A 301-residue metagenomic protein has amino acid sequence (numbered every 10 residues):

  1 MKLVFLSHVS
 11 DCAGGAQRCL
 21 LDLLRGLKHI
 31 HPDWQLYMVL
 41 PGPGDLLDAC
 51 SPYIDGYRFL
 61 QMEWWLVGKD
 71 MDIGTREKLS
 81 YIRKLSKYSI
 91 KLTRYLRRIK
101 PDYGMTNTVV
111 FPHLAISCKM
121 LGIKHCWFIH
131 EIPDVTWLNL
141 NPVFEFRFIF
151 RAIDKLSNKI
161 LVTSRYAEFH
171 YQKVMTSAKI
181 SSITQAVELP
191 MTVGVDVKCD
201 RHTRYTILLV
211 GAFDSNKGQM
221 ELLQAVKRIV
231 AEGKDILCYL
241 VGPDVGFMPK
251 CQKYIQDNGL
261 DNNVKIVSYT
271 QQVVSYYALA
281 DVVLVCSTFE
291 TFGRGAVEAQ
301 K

Functional and structural regions predicted by a protein language model:
C12, W65-G68, P112, I123-P142 (+1 more regions): A short, histidine- and acid-enriched strand-loop-helix "catalytic/donor-clamping" loop that lines the nucleotide-sugar
G14-R25, Y205, A212-A231, G246 (+1 more regions): A conserved mid-protein helix/loop that constitutes part of the nucleotide-sugar donor-binding site
Y37-E77: Conserved nucleotide-sugar phosphate-binding/catalytic loop shared by glycosyltransferases and other
M38-D45, V187, V210, L237-K250: Glycosyltransferase donor-sugar binding loop
L46, L85, S89, Y103-I123: An aromatic- and histidine-rich active-site surface loop
K87-Y88, K124, P133-L156: Nucleotide-sugar donor phosphate/pyrophosphate-binding loop at the beta->alpha transition of glycosyltransferases
Y166, A186: Carbohydrate-associated surface elements
Y269, T288: Aromatic "clamp/platform" in nucleotide-sugar-dependent glycosyltransferases that forms part of the donor/acceptor
